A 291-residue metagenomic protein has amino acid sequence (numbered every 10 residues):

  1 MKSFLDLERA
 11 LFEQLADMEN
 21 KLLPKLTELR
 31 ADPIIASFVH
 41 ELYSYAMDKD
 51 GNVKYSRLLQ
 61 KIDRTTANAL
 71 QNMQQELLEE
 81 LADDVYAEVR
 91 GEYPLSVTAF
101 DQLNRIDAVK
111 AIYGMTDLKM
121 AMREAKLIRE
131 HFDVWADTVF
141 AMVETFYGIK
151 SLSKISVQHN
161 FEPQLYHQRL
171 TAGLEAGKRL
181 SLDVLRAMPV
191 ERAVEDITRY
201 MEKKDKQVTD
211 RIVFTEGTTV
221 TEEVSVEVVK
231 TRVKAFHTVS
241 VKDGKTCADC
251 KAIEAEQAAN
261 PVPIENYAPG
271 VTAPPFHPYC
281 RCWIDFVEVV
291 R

Functional and structural regions predicted by a protein language model:
M1-K204, V220, E288-R291: N-terminal leader/targeting and assembly helices and adjacent pre-domain segments
T198-R291: Acidic, glycine-rich two-metal-ion catalytic cores of nucleic acid-processing enzymes
